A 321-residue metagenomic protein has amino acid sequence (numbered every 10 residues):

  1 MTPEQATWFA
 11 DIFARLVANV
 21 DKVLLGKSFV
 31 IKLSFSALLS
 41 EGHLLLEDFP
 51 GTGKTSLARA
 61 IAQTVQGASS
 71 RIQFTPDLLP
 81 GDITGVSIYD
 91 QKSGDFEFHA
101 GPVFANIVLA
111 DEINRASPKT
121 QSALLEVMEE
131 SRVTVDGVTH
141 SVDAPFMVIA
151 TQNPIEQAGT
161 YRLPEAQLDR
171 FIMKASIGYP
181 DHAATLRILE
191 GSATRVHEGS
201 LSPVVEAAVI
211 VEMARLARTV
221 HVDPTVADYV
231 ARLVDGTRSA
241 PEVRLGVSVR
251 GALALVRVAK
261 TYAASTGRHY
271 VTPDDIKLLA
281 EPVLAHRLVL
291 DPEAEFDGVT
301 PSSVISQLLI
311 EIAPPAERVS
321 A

Functional and structural regions predicted by a protein language model:
T2, T7, S239-A321: C-terminal engagement/docking regions of AAA+ P-loop ATPases
A6-F49, D235: Pre-Walker A (pre-P-loop) alpha-helix and adjacent loop at the N terminus of AAA/AAA+ ATPase modules, a conserved
K32-S36, Y89-L109, V138: Conserved alpha-helical scaffold flanking the Walker A/P-loop in AAA+ ATPase domains
L38-T75: Walker A/P-loop
D48, D111-E112, A123: Walker B catalytic acidic pair
F49, I83, T151: P-loop (Walker A) phosphate-binding loop of NTP-binding proteins
T64-K92: AAA+/P-loop NTPase substrate/partner-engagement loops
D90-D95, A116, T120, M128-V220 (+1 more regions): Canonical AAA+ ATPase core
